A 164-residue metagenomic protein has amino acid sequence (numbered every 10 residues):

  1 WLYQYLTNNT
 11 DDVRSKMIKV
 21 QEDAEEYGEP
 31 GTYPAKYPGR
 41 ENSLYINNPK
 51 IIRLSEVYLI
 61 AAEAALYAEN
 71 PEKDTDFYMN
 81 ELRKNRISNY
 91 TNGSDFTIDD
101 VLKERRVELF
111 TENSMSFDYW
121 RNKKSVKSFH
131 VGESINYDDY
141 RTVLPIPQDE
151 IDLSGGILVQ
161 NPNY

Functional and structural regions predicted by a protein language model:
W1-Y3: His/Glu-based metal-binding/catalytic segments typifying zinc-dependent metallopeptidases
T7-Y164: Acidic/polar-rich alpha-helix caps and helix-coil junctions
